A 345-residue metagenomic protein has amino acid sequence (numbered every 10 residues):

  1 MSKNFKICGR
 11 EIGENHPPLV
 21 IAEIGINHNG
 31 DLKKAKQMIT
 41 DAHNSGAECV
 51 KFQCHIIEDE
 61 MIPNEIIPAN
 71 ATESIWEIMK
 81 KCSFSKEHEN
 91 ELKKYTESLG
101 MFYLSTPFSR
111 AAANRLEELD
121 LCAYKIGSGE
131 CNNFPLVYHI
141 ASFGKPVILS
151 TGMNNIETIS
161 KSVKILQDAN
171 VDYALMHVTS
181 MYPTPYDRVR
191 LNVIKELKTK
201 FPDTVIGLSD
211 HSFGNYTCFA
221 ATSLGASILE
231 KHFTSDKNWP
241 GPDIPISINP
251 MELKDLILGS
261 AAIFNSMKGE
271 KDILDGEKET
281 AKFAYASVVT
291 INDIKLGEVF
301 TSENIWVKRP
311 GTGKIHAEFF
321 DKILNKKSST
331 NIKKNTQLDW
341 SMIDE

Functional and structural regions predicted by a protein language model:
M1-E345: Catalytic cores and adjacent flexible loops of soluble metabolic enzymes that perform enolate/carbanion chemistry on
